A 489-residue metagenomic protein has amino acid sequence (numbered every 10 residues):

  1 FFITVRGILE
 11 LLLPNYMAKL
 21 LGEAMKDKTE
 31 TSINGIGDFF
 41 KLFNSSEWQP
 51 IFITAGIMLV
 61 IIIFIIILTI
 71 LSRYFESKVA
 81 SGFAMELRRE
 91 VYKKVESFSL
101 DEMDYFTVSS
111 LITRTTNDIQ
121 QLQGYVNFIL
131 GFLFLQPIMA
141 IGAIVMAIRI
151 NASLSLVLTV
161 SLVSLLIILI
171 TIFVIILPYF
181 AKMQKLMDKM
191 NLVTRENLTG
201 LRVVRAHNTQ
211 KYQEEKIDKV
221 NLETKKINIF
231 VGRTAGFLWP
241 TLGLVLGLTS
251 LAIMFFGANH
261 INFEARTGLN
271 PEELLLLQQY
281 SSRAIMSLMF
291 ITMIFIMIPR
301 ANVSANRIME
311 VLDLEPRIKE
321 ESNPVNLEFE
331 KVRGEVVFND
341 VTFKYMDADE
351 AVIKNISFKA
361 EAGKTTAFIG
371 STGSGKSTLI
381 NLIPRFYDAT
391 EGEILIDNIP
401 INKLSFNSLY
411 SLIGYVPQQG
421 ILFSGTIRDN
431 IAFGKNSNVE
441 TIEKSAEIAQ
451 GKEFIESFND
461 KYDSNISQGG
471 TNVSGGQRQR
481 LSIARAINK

Functional and structural regions predicted by a protein language model:
F1-G7, M58-I65, F128-M183, M254-L269: Transmembrane helices of ABC transporter permease
F1-K19, T54, M58, R73-S77 (+4 more regions): Alpha-helical segments in transporter systems
F1-L68, I148-S153, N262-P271: Transmembrane helix-loop-helix hairpins at lipid-water interfaces of multipass membrane proteins, especially the type-1
L9-M25, F52, I57-V108, I112 (+11 more regions): Juxtamembrane helix-loop junctions of ABC transporter transmembrane domains
V91, V95, V204, I308 (+1 more regions): Helix-loop junctions and hydrophobic alpha-helical segments within the transmembrane domains of large membrane
S97-D101, N117-V126, L130, F134 (+7 more regions): An intracellular "coupling" helix at the cytosolic face of ABC transporter transmembrane type-1 domains
M146-V160, F173, F230-R307, V311-L312: Helix-loop-helix
F329-K489: ABC-type nucleotide-binding domain
